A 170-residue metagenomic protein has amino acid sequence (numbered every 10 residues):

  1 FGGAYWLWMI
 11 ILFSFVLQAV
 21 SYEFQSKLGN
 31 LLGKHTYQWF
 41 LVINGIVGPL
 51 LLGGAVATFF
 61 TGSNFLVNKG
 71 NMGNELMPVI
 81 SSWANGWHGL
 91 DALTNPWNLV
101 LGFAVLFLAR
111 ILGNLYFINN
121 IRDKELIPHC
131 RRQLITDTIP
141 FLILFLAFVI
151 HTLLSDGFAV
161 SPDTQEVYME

Functional and structural regions predicted by a protein language model:
F1-K27: Membrane helical hairpin/interfacial module
L28-E170: Long, contiguous internal "core" modules enriched in hydrophobic/ aromatic residues
